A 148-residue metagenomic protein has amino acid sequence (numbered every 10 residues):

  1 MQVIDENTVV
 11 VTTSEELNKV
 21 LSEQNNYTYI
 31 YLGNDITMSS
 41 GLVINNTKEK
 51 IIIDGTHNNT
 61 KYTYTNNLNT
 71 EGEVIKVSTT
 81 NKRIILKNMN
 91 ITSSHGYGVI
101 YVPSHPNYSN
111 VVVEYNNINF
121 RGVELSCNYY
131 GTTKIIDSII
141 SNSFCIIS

Functional and structural regions predicted by a protein language model:
M1-G33, T37, G41-V43: Acidic Gly/Asp/Thr-rich repetitive segments characteristic of extracellular carbohydrate-active and adhesion proteins
E6-N7, S14, E23, S39 (+7 more regions): Compositionally biased, intrinsically disordered low-complexity segments
S22-Q24, T37-I52, K61-N88, T92-V111 (+1 more regions): Extracellular beta-strand-rich solenoid/capping regions of secreted or surface-exposed proteins that bind or remodel
G33, D54-N58, R83-S93, S109-G122 (+1 more regions): Right-handed parallel beta-helix
